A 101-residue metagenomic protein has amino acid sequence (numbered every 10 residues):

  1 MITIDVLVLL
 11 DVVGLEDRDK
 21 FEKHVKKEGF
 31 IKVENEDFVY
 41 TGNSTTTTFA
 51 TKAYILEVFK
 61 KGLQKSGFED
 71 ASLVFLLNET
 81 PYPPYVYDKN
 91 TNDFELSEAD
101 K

Functional and structural regions predicted by a protein language model:
M1-L9, E95-K101: Charged, low-complexity, helix/coiled-coil-prone segments
I2, L15-D19: Alpha-helix initiation and capping sites
I2-L7, K32-T46: Short glycine-rich, basic-tinged beta-strand/loop micro-motifs
V8-E16: Short, surface-exposed ligand-recognition loops at beta-strand->loop->(often short) alpha-helix junctions that present
R18-V39: Short, flexible N-terminal segments of the mature chain
E22-E28, S44-K101: Charged interaction segments
